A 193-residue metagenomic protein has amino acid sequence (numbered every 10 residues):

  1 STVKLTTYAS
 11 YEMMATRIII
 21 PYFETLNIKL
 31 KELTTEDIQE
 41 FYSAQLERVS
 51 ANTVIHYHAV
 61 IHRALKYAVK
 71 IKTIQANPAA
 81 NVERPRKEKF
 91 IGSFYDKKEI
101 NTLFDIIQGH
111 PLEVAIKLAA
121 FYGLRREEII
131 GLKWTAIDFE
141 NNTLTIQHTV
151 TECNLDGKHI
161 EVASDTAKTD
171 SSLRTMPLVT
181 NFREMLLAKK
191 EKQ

Functional and structural regions predicted by a protein language model:
S1-T73, K89: N-terminal core-binding DNA-recognition domain of tyrosine site-specific recombinases/integrases
S10, E40, H56, N81 (+2 more regions): Short, solvent-exposed alpha-helical surface patches in well-structured domains
I19, I38, I61-A64, K72 (+5 more regions): Conserved hydrophobic/aromatic pocket- or pore-lining residues that grip, position, or stack substrates in active sites
K31-T34, D96, V179: GHKL-family ATP-binding catalytic core of two-component histidine kinases
A51, I55, K70, I74-Q75 (+4 more regions): Basic, Lys/Arg- and aromatic-enriched nucleic-acid-binding interface segment
A64-Y67, I71, I106, M185 (+1 more regions): Generic, well-ordered alpha-helical scaffold segments in large soluble proteins
N81, L132-K192: Conserved tyrosine-mediated DNA breakage-rejoining catalytic core shared by Y-recombinases
